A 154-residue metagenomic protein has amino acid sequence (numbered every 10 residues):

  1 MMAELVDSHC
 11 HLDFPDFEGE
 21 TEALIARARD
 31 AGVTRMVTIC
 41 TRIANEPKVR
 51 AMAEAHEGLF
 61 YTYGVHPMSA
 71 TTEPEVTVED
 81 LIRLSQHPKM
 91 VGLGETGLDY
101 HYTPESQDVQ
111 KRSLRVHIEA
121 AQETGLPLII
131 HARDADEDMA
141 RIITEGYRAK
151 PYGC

Functional and structural regions predicted by a protein language model:
M1-C154: Mid-domain alpha/beta scaffold segments of enzyme catalytic cores
